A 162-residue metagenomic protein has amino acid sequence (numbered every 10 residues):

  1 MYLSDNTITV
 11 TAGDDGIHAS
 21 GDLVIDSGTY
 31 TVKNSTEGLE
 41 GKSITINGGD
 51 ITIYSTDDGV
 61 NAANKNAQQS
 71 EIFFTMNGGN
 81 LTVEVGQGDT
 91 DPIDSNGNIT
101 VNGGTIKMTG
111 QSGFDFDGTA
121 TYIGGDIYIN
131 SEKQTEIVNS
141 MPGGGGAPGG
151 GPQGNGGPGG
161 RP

Functional and structural regions predicted by a protein language model:
M1-P162: A composition-driven surface/loop motif
